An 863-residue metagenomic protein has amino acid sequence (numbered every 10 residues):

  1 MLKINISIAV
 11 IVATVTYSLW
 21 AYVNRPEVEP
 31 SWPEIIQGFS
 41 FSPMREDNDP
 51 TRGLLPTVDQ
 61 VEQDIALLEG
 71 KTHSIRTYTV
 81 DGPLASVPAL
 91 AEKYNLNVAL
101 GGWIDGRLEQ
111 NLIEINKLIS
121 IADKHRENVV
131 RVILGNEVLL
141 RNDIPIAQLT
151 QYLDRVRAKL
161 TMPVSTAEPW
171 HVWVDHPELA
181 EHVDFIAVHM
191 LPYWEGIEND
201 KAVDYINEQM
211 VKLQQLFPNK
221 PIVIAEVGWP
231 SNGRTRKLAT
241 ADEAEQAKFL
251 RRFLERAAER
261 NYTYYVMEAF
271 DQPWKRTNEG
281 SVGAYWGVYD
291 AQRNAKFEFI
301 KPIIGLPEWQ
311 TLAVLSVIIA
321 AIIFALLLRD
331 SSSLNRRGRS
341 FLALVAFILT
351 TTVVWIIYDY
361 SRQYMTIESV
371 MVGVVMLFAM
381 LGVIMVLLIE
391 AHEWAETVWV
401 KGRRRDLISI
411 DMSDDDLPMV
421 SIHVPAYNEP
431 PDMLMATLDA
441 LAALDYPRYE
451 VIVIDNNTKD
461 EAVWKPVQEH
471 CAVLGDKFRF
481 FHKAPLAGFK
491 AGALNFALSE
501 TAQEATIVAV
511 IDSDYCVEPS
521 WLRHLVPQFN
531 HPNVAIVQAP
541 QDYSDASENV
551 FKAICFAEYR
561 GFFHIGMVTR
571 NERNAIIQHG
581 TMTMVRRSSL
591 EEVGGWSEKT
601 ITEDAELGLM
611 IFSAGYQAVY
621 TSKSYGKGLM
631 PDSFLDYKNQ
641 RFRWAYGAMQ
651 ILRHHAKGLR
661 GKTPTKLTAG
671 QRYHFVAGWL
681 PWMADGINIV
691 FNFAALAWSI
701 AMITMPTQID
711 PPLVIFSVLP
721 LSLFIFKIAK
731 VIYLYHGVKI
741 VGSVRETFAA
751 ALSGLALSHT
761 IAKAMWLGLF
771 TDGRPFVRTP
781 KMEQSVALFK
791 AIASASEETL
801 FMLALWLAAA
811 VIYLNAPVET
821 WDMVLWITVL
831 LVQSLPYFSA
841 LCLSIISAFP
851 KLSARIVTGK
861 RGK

Functional and structural regions predicted by a protein language model:
P30-P33, M44-E46, P50-G53, T235-E243 (+2 more regions): Aromatic-rich peripheral "rim/lid" segments of glycoside hydrolase catalytic domains that contact and position glycan
L100, V130, N136, E168-Q209 (+1 more regions): Aromatic- and acid-rich polysaccharide-binding/catalytic face of secreted or lumenal carbohydrate-active enzymes
H176, M190-W194, L216-Q246, F270-K275: Active-site clefts of carbohydrate-active enzymes
N335-M385, M412, P681-P775, A791-K863: Membrane-embedded multi-pass helical conduit in multi-pass membrane proteins, especially envelope-biosynthetic
E396, E469-I507, P519-I601, E606 (+3 more regions): Long helical/loop segments within the catalytic core of UDP-sugar-dependent glycosyltransferases, especially the large
P418-S421, E450, E591, E606: Cell-envelope/extracellular polymer assembly enzymes that use nucleotide-activated donors
L438-R448: Short, acidic, metal-binding catalytic loop of nucleotide-sugar glycosyltransferases
P447, D455-V467, A484-A487: A conserved acidic beta->alpha catalytic loop
